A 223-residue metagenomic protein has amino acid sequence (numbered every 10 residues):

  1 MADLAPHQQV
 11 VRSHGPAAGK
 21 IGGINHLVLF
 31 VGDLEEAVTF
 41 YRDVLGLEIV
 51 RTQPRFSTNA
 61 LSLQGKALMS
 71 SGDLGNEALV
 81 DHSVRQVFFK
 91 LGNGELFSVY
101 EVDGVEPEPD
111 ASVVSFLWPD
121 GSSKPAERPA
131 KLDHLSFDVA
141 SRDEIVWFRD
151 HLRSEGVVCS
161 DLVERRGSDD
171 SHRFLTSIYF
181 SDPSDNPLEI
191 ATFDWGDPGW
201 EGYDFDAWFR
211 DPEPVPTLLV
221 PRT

Functional and structural regions predicted by a protein language model:
M1-A17, V146-T223: Vicinal oxygen chelate
G15, M69-A78, P119-K124: Short, P/G- and charge-enriched loop/turn segments at secondary-structure junctions
A18-G19, N76-V80, A126, D169: Short Gly/Pro-enriched turn/cap motifs at secondary-structure boundaries
G23-G32, V87-G92, V113-H151, T176-S181: Vicinal oxygen chelate
F30-P107: Core segments of cupin and vicinal oxygen chelate
G92-G94, V102-G104, A140-R142, P183 (+1 more regions): Beta-hairpin (beta-strand-turn-beta-strand) motif
E108-V114, G199-G202: A short, polar/proline- and glycine-enriched secondary-structure boundary/capping micro-motif
